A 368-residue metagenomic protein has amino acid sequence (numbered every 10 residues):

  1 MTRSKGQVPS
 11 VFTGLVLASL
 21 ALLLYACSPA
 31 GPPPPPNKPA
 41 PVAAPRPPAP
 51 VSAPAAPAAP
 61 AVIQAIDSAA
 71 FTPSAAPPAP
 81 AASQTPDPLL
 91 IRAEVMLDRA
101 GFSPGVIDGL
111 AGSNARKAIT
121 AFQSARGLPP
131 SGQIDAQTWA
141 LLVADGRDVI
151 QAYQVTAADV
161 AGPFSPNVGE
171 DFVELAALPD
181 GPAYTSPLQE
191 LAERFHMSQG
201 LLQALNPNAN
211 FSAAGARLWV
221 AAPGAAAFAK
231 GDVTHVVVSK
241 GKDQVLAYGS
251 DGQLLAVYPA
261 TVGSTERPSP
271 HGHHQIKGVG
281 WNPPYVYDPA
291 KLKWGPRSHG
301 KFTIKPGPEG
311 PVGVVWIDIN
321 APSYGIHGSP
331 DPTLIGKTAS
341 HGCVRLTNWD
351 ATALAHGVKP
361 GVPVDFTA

Functional and structural regions predicted by a protein language model:
M1-S10: N-terminal secretory signal peptides that target proteins for export/translocation
L24-A26: C-terminal motif of bacterial Sec signal peptides marking the signal peptidase cleavage site
S28-A30: Bacterial signal peptide processing site
P32-T72: Post-signal peptide N-terminal segment of mature Sec-exported envelope proteins
S83-K117, D159-H196: Primarily a LysM-type cell-wall glycan-binding module
S113-K117, A121-D159, Q203-H235: Extracellular LysM carbohydrate-binding repeats and other cell-envelope/extracellular binding modules
S198, N210, R217, A221-H273 (+1 more regions): Cell wall/extracellular polymer interaction/catalysis modules
P296-A368: Exported/periplasmic cell-wall-interacting domains
